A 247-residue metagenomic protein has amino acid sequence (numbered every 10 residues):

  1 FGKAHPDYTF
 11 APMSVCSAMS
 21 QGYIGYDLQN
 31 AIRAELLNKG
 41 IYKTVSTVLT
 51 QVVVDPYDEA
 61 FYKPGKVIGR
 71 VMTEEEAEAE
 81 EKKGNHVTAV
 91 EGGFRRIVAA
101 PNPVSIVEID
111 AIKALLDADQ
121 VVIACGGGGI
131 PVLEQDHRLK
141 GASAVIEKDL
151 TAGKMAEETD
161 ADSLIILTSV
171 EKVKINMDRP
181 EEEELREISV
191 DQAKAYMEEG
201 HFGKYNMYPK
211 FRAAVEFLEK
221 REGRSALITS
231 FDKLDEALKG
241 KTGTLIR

Functional and structural regions predicted by a protein language model:
F1-R247: C-terminal catalytic "cap/lid" subdomain
